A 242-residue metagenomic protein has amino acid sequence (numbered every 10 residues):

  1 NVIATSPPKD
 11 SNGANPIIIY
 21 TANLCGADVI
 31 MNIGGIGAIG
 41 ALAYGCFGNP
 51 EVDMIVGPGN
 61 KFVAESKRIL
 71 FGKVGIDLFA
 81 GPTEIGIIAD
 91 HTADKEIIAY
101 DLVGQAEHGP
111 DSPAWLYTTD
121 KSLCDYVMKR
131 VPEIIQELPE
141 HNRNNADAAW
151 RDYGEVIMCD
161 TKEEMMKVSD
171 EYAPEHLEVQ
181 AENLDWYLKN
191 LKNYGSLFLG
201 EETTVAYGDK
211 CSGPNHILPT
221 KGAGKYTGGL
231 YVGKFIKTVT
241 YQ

Functional and structural regions predicted by a protein language model:
N1-I36: A glycine-rich phosphate/pyrophosphate-binding beta-strand-loop-alpha-helix module
N1-T5, V29-N32, W115, L177-Q180 (+1 more regions): Short hydrophobic alpha-helical runs that function as membrane-insertion/retention elements
V2-D10, A114-K121, V127, G200: Short internal beta-strands
I19-T21, F47, F71-K73, D101-A106 (+4 more regions): Short, solvent-exposed amphipathic alpha-helical segments in soluble enzyme and RNA/protein-processing domains
L24-P113: Conserved NAD(P)+-binding/catalytic subdomain of aldehyde/semialdehyde dehydrogenases
L78-D152, V156: A conserved active-site cap/scaffold subdomain adjacent to cofactor or substrate pockets
I135-E178, E182-N183: Glycine-rich, Lys/Arg-enriched anion-binding loops that position phosphate/diphosphate groups for phosphoryl
D170-Q242: C-terminal core of ALDH-fold dehydrogenases
